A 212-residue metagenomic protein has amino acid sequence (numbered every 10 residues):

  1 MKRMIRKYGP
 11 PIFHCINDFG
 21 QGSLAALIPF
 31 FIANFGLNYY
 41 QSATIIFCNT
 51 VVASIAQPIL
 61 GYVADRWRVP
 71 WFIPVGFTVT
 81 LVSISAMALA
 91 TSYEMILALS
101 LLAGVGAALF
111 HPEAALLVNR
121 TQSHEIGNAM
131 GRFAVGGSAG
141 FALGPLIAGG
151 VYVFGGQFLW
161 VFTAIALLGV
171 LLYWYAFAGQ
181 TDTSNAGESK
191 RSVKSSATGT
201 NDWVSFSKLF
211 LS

Functional and structural regions predicted by a protein language model:
I5-S42: Helix-loop boundary and gating motifs at the non-cytosolic
G22, T50-P58, F141-A142: Residue-level signature of mid-helix packing/kink "hotspots" within the transmembrane helices of 12-pass Major
G36, R68, L89-E94, S123: Helix-breaking motifs and short loop linkers at transmembrane-helix boundaries and internal kinks in secondary membrane
I55-T91: Conserved MFS/SLC helix-loop-helix module at the cytosolic interface between two early adjacent transmembrane helices
S83, E94-L102: Paired small-residue
L99-G136: Cytoplasmic helix-loop-helix junction between adjacent transmembrane helices in 12-TM secondary transporters
R132-G179: Helix-loop-helix hairpin linking two adjacent transmembrane segments in secondary transporters
Y175-W203: Flexible cytoplasmic inter-helical loops of multi-pass small-molecule transporters
